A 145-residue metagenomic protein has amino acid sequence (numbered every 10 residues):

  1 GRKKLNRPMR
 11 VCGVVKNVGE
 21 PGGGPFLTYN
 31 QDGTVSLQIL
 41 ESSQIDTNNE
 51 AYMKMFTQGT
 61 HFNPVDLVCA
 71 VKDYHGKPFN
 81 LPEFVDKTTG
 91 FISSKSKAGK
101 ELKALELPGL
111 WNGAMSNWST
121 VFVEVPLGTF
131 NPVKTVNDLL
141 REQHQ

Functional and structural regions predicted by a protein language model:
G1-Q145: OB-fold and OB-like single-stranded nucleic-acid-recognition modules and their adjacent interaction interfaces
